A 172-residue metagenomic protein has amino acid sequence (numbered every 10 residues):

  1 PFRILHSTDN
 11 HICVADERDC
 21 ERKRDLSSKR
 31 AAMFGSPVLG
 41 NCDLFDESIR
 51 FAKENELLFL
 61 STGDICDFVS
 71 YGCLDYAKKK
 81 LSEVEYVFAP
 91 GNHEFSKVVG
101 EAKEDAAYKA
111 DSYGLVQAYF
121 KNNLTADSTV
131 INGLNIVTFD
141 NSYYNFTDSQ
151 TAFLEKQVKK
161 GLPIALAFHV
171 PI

Functional and structural regions predicted by a protein language model:
P1-G72: N-terminal active-site segment of His-dependent metallophosphoesterases
H6-T8, F59-D64, V87-N92, F139-D140 (+1 more regions): Active-site neighborhood of phospho(di)ester-bond hydrolases with catalytic His/Asp-centered motifs
N10-I12, C66, H93-F95, S142-N145 (+1 more regions): Short, solvent-exposed loop/turn segments at secondary-structure junctions
F34-G40, P90-H93, A118-K121, L166-I172: Short C-terminal domain-edge/linker segments immediately following a structured domain
F45-L58, N135, Y144-I172: His/acidic metal-ligating clusters that form di-metal
S70-E155, P163: Extended active-site neighborhood of metal-dependent phosphoesterases/phosphodiesterases
